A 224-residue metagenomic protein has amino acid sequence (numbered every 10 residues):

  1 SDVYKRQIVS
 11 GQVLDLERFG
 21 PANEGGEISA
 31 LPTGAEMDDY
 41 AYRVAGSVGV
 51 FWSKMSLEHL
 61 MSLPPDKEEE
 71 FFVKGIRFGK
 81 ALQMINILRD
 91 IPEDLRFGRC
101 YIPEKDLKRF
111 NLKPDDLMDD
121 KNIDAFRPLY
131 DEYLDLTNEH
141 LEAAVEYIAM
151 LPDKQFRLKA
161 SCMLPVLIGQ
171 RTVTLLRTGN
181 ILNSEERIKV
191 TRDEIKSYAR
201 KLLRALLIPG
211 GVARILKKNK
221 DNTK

Functional and structural regions predicted by a protein language model:
S1, K5-A81, P92-K224: Catalytic cores of Mg2+-dependent Asp-rich isoprenoid enzymes
R89: Active-site flanking residues adjacent to catalytic metal/cofactor-binding acidic residues
